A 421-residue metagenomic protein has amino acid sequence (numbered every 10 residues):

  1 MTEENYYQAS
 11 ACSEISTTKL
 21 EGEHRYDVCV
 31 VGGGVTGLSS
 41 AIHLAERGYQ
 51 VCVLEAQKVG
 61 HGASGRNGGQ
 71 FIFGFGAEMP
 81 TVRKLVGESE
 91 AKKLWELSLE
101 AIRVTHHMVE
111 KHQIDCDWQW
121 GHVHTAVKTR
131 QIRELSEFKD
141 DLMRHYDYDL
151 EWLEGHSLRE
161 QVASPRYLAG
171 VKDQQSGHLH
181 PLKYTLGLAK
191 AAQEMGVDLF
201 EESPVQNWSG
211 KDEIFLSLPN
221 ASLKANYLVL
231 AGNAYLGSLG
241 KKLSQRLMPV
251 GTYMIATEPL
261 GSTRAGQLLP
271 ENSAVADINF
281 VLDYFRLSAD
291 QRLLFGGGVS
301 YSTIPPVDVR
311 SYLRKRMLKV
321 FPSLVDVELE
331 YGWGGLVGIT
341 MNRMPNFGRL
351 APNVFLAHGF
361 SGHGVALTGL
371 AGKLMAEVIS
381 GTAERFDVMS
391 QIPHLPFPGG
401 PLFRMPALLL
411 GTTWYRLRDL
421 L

Functional and structural regions predicted by a protein language model:
M1-V28: Extreme N-terminal leader/targeting segments of oxidoreductases
Y26-V53: N-terminal Rossmann-like FAD-binding beta1-loop-alpha1 element of flavoenzymes
E46-R66: Glycine-rich FAD pyrophosphate-binding loop
R66-E96: Glycine-rich active-site loop/strand segments that organize a redox cofactor
L85-A191: Rossmann-like flavin
R103-V104, K111-Q119, V205-N207, S222-P352: Active-site substrate-recognition segment that forms the wall of the catalytic cavity or substrate channel
D140-D141, L168-N226: Helical element adjacent to the flavin cofactor pocket in flavoenzyme catalytic cores
T303-P305, R310-L420: C-terminal catalytic lobe of FAD-dependent flavoproteins
